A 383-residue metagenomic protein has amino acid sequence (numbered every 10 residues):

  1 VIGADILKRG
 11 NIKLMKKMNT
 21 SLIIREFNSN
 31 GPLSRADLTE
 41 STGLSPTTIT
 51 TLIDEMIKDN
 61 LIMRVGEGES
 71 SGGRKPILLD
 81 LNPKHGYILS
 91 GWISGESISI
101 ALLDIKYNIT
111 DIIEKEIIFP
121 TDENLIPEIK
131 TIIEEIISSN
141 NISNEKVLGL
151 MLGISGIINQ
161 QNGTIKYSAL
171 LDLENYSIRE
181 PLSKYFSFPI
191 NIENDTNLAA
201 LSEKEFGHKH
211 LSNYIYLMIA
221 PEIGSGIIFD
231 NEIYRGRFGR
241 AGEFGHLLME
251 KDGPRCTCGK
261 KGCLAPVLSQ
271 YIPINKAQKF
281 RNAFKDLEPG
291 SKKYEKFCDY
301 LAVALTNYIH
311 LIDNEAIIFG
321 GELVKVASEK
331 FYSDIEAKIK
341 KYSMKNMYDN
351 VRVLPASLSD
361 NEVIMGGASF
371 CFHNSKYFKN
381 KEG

Functional and structural regions predicted by a protein language model:
V1-E145, D252-R255, K260-G383: ATP-binding/phosphotransfer module of carbohydrate and carboxylate kinases, centering on a glycine-rich
S70, G156-Q160, L198-A200, G224-S225 (+3 more regions): Short, active-site-adjacent cap segments at secondary-structure transitions
L78, S90, I157, P189 (+1 more regions): Short, surface-exposed charged micro-motifs
I88-W92, V147-M151, Y214-M218, G224-G226: Short glycine-aspartate micro-motif
D104, Q160, I228: Short, acidic, Ser/Thr-enriched surface-loop or helix-capping motifs
I112-E114, T121, E174, Y185-G290: Glycine/GP-enriched mid-protein hinge/lid loop-to-helix segment characteristic of carbohydrate kinases
I113-N213, K330-K341: Glycine-rich phosphate-binding loop and adjoining helix at the ATP-binding site of ATP-dependent phosphoryl-transfer
